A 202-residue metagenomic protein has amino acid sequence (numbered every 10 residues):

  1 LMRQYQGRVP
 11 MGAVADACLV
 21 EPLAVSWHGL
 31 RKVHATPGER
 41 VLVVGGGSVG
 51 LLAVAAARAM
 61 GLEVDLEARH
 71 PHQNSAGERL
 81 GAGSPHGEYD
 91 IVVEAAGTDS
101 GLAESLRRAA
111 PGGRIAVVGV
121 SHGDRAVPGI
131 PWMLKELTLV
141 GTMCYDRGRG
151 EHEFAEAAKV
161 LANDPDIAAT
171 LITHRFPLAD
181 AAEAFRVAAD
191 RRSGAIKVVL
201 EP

Functional and structural regions predicted by a protein language model:
L1-R8: Glycine-rich phosphate/adenylate-binding loop and adjacent beta-alpha elements of nucleotide- or dinucleotide-binding
R8, L42, D65, R114-A116 (+2 more regions): Structural detector of well-ordered beta-strand residues that form the stable sheet scaffold of enzyme domains
M11-H86: Mid-domain Rossmann-like dinucleotide-binding core that forms the NAD(H)/NADP(H) cofactor-binding site
C18, L42-G46, L66-E67, D90-E94 (+4 more regions): Glycine- and other small-residue-rich loops at beta-strand/loop junctions that grip anionic moieties
V33, D65, P71-T138: Glycine-rich cofactor phosphate-binding loops and adjacent beta1-alpha1 units of small-molecule cofactor enzyme domains
G38, E88-D90, A168, A181: Local beta-strand N-terminus motif with an aromatic residue
A59, A103, E153-P202: C-terminal hydrophobic helical "lid"/dimerization subdomain of Rossmann-like NAD(P)H-dependent oxidoreductases
R125-T173: C-terminal substrate-binding/catalytic core of Rossmann-like NAD(P)-dependent dehydrogenases/reductases
